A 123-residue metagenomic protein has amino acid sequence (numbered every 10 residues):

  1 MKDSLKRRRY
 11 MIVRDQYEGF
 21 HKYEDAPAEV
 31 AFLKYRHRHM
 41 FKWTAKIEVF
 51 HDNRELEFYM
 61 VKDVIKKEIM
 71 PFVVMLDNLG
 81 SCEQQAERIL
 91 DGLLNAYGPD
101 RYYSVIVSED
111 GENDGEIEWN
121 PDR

Functional and structural regions predicted by a protein language model:
M1-R123: Charge-rich, low-complexity N-terminal segments
